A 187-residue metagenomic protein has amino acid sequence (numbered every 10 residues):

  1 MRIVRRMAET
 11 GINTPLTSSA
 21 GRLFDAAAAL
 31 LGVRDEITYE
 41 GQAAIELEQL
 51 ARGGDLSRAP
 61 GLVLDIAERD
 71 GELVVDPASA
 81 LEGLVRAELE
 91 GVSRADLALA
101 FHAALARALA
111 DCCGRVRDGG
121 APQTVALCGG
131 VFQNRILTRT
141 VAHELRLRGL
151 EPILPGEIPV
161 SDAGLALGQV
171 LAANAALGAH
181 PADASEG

Functional and structural regions predicted by a protein language model:
R2-Q123, I136-H143: A contiguous, well-structured pocket-lining segment that forms one wall/lid of small-molecule binding clefts in soluble
L23, V131-F132, A166, V170: Gly/Ser/Thr-rich beta-alpha loop segments that engage phosphate groups in nucleotides
A26, Q133-I136, V160-A163: Flexible loop/turn segments at secondary-structure boundaries
L109, V125-G130, L167: Hydrophobic, well-ordered secondary-structure elements that form the walls of internal hydrophobic environments
C112, V116-G119, E144-E151, V170-L177: Hydrophobic alpha-helical segments
T124-V125, V141-L165: Conserved phosphate-binding/catalytic loops in two-lobed NTP-binding clefts
G130-V131, E157: Active-site metal-binding loops of divalent metal-dependent hydrolases
I153-G187: Glycine-rich phosphate-binding/hydrolytic loop that grips phosphoryl groups
